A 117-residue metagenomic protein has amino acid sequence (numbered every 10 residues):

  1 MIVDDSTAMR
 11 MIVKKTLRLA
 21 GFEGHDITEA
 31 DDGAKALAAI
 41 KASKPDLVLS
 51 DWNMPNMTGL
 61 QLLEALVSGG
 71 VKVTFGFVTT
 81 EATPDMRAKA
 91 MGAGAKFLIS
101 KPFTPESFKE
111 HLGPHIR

Functional and structural regions predicted by a protein language model:
D5, K101: A Lys-centered signature of the CheY-like receiver
T7-T28: Two-component/phosphorelay signaling modules centered on CheY-like receiver
E29-A38, G59: Helix N-cap/capping motif at the beta->alpha junctions
A38, L60-K72: Short amphipathic alpha-helix used as the core "switch/output" element in two-component signaling
S43-L49: Active-site beta3 strand of CheY-like receiver
D51, T79: Active-site residues of response regulator receiver
M54: Receiver (REC) domain active-site loop signature in two-component systems and cognate sites in sensor histidine kinases
Q61, A82-F97, E110: Alpha4 helix (beta4-alpha4-beta5 surface) of REC/receiver domains from two-component response regulators
